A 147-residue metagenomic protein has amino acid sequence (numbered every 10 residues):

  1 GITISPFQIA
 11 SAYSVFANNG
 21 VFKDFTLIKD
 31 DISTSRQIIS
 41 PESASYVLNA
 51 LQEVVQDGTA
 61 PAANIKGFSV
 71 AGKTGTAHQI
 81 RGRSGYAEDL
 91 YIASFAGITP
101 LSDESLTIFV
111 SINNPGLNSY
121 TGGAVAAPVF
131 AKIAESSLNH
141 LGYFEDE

Functional and structural regions predicted by a protein language model:
G1-R36, E42, L48-L51, V55-E145: Active-site beta-strand/loop architecture of penicillin-binding DD-peptidases
